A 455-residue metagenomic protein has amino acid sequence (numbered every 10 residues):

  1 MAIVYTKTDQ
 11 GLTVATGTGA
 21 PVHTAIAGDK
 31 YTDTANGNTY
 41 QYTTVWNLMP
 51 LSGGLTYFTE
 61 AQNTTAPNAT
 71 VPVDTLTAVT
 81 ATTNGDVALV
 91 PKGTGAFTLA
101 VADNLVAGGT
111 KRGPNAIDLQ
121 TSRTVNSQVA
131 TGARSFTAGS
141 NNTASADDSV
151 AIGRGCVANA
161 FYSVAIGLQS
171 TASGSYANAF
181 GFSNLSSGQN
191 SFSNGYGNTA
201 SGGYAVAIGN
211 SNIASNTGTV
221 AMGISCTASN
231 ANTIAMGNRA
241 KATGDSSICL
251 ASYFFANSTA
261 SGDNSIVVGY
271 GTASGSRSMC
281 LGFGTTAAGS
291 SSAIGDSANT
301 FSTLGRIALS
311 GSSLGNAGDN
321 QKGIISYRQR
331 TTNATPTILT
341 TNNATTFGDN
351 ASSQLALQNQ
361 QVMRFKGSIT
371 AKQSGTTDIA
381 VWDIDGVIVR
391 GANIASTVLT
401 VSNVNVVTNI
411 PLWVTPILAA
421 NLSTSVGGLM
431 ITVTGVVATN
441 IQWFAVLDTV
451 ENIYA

Functional and structural regions predicted by a protein language model:
M1-N36, M49-G53, I117: Extracellular/surface-exposed low-complexity repeats and stalk/linker segments enriched in Gly/Pro and small polar
T8-T13, S52-T56, N63-A81, V87-K111 (+3 more regions): Low-complexity, small-hydrophobic/phenylalanine-enriched stretches that adopt extended beta/coil conformations used
G11-I26, D74-T83, N126, G315-V362 (+3 more regions): Surface-exposed ligand/attachment interfaces on beta-rich extracellular proteins
P21-Y42, A88-V90, M363-A371: Short hydrophobic/aromatic-rich beta-strand motifs
A35-N38, V45, G93-T94, S313-L314 (+1 more regions): Acidic glycine-/aspartate-rich tracts in secreted/extracellular proteins
N84-A100, T439-Y454: Extended Gly/Ser/Thr-rich low-complexity repeat segments, especially those forming or decorating extracellular
L89, A96-T341, T345-S353, D448: Periodic small-residue-enriched repeat registers in elongated scaffold domains
V90, K366-T370, D385-V387, T432-T434 (+1 more regions): Residue-level recognition of well-ordered beta-strand positions that form the cores of beta-sheet-rich folds across
